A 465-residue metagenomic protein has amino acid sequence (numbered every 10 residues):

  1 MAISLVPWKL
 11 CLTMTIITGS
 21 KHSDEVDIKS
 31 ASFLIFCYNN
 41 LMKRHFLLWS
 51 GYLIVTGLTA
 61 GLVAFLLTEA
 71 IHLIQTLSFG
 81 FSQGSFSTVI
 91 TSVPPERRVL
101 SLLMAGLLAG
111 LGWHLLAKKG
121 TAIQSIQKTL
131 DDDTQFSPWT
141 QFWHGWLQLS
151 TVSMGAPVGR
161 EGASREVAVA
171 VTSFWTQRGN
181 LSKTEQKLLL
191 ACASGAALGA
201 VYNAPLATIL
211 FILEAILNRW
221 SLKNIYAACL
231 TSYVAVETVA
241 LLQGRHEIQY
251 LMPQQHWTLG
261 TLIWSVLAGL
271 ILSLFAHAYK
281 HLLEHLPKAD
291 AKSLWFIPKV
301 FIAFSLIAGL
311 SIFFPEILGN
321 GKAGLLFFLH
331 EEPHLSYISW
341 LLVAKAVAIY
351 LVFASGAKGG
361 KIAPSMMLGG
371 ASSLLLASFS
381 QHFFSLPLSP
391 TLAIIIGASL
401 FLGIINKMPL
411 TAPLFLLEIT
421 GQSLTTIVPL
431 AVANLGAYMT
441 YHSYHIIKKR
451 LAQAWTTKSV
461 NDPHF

Functional and structural regions predicted by a protein language model:
S4, M14-I16, F36, G359: Alpha-helix boundary/capping motif
S4, W8-C11, S20: Low-acidity, Ser/Thr- and Arg-rich intrinsically disordered low-complexity segments
K9-I16, Y38, W455: Generic low-complexity, intrinsically disordered sequence content enriched in small uncharged/hydrophobic residues
S23-F33: Positively charged N-terminal leader segments that act as targeting/secretion signals
S32-F465: Alpha-helical transmembrane segments and immediately membrane-proximal extracytoplasmic
